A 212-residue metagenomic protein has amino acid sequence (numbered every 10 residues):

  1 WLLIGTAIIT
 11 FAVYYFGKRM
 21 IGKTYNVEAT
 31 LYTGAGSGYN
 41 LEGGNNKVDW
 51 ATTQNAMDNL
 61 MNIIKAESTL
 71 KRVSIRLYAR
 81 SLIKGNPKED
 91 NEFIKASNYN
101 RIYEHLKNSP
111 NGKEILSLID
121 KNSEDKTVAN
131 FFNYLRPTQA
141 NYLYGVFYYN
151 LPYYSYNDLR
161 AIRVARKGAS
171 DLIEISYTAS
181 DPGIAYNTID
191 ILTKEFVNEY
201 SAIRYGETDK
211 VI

Functional and structural regions predicted by a protein language model:
W1-I212: Hydrophobic and amphipathic membrane-targeting/association helices
